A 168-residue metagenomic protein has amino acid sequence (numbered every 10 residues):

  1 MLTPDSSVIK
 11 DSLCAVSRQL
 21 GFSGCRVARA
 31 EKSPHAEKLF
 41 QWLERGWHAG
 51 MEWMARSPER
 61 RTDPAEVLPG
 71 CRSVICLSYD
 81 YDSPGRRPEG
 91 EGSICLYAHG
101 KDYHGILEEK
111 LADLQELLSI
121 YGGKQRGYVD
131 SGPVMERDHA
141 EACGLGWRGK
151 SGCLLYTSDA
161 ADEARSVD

Functional and structural regions predicted by a protein language model:
M1-D159, S166: Auxiliary alpha/beta "docking" domains used to position bulky ligands
